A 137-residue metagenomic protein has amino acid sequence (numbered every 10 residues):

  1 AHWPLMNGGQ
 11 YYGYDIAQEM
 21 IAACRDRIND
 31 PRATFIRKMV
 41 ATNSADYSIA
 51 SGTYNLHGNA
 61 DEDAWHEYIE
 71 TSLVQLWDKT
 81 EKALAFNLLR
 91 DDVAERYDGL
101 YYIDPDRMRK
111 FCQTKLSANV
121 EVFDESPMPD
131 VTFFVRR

Functional and structural regions predicted by a protein language model:
A1-G8: Conserved SAM-binding loop of SAM-dependent methyltransferases across substrates and taxa, primarily the Class I
G9-D15: Conserved SAM-binding motif I beta-strand of class I
A17-E19: Conserved SAM/SAH-binding beta-strand->alpha-helix loop
C24-R25: Conserved SAM-binding loop
I28-V40: Conserved SAM-binding strand-loop segment of SAM-dependent methyltransferases
D46-H66: A short SAM/SAH-binding and catalytic strip from SAM-dependent methyltransferases
L73, W77-R90: Conserved beta-strand signature within the Rossmann-like core of class I S-adenosyl-L-methionine
G99-N119: Short alpha-helix
